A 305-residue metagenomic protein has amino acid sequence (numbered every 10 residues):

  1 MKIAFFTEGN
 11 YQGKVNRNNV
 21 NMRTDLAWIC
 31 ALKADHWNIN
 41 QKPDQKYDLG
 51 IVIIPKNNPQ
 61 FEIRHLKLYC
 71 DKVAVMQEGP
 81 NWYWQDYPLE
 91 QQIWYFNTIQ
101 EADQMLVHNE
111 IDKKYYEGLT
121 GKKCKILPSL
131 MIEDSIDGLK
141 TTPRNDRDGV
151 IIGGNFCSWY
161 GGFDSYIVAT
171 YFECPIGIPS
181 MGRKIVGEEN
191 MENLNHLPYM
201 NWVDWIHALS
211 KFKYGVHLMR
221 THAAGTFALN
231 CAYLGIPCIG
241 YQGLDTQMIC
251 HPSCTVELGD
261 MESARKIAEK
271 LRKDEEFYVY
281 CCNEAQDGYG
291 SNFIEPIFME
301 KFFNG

Functional and structural regions predicted by a protein language model:
M1-H65, Y115-Y116, I239, S253-L258 (+3 more regions): N-terminal pre-catalytic "stem/leader" segment of glycosyltransferase-like enzymes
V15-T24, E133-N190, H196-W202: Conserved catalytic-core segment of nucleotide-activated headgroup transferases in glycan assembly
L49-I54, R64-Q85, L106: Active-site proximal beta-strand in glycosyltransferases
Y87-M105: Membrane-proximal helix-turn-helix segments that form the acceptor-binding/catalytic region of lipid-linked
D103-Y115, G121-G138: Donor nucleotide-sugar binding/catalytic pocket of nucleotide-sugar-dependent glycosyltransferases
S210-A223, I236: Acidic donor-binding loop of glycosyltransferase active sites
Q247-E269: Change "using UDP/GDP/dTDP sugars" to "using nucleotide sugars
R272-G305: A charged, aromatic-enriched C-terminal amphipathic alpha-helix characteristic of glycosyltransferases across folds
